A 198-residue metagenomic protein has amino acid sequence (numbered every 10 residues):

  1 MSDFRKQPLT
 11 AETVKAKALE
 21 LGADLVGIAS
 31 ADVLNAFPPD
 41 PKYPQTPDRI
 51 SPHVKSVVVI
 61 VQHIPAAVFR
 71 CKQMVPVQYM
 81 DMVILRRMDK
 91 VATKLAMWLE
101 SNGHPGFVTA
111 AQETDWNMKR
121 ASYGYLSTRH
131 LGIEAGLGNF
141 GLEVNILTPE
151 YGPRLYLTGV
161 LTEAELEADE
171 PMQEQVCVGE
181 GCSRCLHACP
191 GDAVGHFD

Functional and structural regions predicted by a protein language model:
M1-M88: Non-catalytic, usually N-terminal nucleic-acid engagement modules in DNA/RNA processing proteins
F4, P76-D198: Catalytic cores of enzyme domains
